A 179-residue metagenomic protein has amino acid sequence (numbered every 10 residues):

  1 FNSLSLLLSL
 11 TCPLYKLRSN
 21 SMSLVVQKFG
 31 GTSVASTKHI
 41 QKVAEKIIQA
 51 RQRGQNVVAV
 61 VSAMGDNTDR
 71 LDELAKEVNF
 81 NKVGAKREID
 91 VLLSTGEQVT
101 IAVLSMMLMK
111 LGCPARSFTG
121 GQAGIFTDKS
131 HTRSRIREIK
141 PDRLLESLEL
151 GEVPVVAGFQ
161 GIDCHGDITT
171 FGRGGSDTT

Functional and structural regions predicted by a protein language model:
L4-L6: Compositionally biased, intrinsically disordered low-complexity segments enriched in Pro/Arg/Gln/His
Y15-T179: Nucleotide/pyrophosphate-binding catalytic subdomain
